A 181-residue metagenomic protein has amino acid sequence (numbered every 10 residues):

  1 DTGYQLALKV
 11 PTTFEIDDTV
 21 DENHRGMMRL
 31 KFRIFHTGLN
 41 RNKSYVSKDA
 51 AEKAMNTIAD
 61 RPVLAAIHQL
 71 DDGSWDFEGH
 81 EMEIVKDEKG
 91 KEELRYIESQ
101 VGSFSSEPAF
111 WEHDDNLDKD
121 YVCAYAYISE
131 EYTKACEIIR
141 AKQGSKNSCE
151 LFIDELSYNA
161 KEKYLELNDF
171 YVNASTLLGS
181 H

Functional and structural regions predicted by a protein language model:
D1-H181: Signature of dsDNA virion morphogenesis modules
